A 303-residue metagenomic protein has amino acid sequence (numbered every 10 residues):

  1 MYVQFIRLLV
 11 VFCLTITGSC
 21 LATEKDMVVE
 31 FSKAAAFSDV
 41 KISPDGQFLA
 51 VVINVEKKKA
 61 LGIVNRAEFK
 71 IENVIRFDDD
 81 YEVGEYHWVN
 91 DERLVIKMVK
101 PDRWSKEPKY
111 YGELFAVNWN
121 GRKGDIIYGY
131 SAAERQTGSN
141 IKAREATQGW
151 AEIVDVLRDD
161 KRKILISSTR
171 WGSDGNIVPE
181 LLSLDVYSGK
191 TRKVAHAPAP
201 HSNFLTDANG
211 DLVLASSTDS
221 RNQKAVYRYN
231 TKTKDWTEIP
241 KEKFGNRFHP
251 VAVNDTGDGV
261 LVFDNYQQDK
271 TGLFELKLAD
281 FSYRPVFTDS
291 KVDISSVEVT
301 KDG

Functional and structural regions predicted by a protein language model:
M1, S19-L21: Intervening/peripheral non-core polypeptide segments
M1-L9: Bacterial N-terminal signal peptides that target proteins for export
L8-T17: Bacterial N-terminal signal peptides
A22-G303: Beta-propeller folds
